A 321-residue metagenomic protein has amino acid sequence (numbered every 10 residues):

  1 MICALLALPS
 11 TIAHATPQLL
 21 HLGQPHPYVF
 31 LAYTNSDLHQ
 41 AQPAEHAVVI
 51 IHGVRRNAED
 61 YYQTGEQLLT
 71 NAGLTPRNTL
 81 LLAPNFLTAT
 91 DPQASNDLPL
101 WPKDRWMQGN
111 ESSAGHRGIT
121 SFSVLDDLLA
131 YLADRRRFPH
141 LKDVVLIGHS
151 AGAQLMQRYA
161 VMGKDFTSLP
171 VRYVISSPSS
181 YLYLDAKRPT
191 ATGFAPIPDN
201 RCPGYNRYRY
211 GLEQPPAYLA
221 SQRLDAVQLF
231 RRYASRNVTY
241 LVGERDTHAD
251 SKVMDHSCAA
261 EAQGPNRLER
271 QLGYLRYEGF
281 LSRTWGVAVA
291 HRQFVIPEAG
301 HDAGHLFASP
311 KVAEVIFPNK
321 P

Functional and structural regions predicted by a protein language model:
M1-P9: Bacterial N-terminal signal peptides
T11-A47, R55, E59-L80, W106-S123 (+8 more regions): A domain-start/cap signature at the N-terminus of enzymes
Y33-N35, L241, L275-P321: C-terminal catalytic histidine-bearing segment of alpha/beta-hydrolase fold enzymes
I50-G53, A83, Y240: Structural cue for short, hydrophobic secondary-structure segments
G53-R56, S179: Active-site glycine-rich loops that stabilize anionic/oxyanionic intermediates across multiple enzyme folds
F86-I119: Cap/lid segment of the alpha/beta-hydrolase catalytic domain
S123-K142: Conserved acidic catalytic loop of the alpha/beta-hydrolase fold
P170-F280: The feature captures the conserved acid-bearing segment of alpha/beta-hydrolase catalytic domains
